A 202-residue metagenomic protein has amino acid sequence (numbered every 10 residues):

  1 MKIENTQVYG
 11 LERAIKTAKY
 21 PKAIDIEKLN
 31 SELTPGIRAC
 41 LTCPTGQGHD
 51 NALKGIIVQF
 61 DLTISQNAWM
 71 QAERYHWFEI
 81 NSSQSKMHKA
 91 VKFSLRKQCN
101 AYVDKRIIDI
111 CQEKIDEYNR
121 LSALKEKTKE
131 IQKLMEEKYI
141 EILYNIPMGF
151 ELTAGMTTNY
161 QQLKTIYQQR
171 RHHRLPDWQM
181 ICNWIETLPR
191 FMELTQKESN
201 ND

Functional and structural regions predicted by a protein language model:
M1-D202: Family-specific signature for flavin-dependent thymidylate synthase
